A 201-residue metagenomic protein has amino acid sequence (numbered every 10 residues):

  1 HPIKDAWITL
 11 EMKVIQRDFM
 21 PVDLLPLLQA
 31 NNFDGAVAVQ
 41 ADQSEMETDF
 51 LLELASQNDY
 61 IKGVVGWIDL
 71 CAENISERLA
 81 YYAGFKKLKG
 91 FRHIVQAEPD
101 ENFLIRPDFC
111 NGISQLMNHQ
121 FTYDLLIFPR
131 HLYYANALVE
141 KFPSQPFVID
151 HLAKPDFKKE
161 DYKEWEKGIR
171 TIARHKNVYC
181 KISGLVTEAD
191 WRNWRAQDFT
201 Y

Functional and structural regions predicted by a protein language model:
H1-H119, K163, I172, Q197-T200: Mid-domain alpha/beta scaffold segments of enzyme catalytic cores
F103-Y201: Catalytic pocket-lining loop regions of alpha/beta-barrel enzymes, especially the amidohydrolase/enolase/GH5 lineages
